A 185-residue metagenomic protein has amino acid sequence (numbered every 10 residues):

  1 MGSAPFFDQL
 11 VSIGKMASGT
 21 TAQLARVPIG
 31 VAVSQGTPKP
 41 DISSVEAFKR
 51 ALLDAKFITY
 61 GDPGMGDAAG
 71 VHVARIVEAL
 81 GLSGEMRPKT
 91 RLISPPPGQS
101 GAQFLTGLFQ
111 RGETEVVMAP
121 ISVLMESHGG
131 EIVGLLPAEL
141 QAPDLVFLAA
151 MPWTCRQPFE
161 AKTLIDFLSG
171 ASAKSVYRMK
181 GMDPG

Functional and structural regions predicted by a protein language model:
M1-S18, A22-V27, V33-G185: Exported/periplasmic ABC-transporter solute-binding proteins
